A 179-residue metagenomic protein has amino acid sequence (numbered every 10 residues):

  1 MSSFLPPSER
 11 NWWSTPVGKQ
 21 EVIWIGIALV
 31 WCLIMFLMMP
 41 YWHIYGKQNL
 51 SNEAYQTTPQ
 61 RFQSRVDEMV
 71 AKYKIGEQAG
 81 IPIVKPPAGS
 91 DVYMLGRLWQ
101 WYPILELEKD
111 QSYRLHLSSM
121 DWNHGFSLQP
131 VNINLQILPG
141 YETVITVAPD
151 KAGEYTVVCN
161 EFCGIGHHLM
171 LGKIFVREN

Functional and structural regions predicted by a protein language model:
M1-L95, W99: Extracytoplasmic entry segments of secretory-pathway proteins
N11, N49-N52, N123, N132-N134 (+2 more regions): Detector for Asparagine
W13-I25, L98, S119-F126, N134-Q136 (+1 more regions): Residue-level signal for functionally critical sites in structured catalytic/ligand-binding pockets
I27-K47, S64-Y73, L135-N179: Extracellular/periplasmic metallocenter environments
A71-Q78, P82, E108-K109, F126-L128 (+1 more regions): Short amphipathic alpha-helical surface micro-motifs
P87, K109-S112, D150-A152, N179: A short, structured loop/turn motif at beta-sheet edges
Y93, W99-T143: Mid-length scaffold segments of soluble, non-membrane domains
